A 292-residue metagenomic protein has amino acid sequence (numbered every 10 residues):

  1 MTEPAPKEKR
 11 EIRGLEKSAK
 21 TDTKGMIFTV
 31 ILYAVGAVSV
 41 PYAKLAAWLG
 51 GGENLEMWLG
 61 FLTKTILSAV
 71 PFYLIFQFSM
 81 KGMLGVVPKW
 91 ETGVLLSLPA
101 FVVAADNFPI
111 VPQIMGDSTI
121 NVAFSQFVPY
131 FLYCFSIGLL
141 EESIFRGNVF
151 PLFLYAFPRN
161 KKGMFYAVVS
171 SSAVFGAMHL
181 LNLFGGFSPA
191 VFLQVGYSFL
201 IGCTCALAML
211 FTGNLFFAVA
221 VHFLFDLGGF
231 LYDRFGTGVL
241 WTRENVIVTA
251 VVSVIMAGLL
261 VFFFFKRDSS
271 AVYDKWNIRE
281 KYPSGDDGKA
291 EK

Functional and structural regions predicted by a protein language model:
M1-K20: Short, Lys/Arg-rich, polar N-terminal cytosolic tail immediately upstream of the first transmembrane signal-anchor
L15-I31, G163: N-terminal membrane topogenic signal
K24-Q77, K89-A104, I120, F124 (+3 more regions): Alpha-helical transmembrane segments in multi-pass membrane proteins
Y33-Y42, F101-P109, S172-L181, F223-R234: Aromatic-anchored segments of alpha-helical transmembrane domains
V38, V191-V248: Functionally important transmembrane alpha-helices
W58, A69, F223-K292: C-terminal membrane module of polytopic membrane proteins
F76-G82, A105-S118: Transmembrane alpha-helix boundary signature
S143-S170, L207-N214: Membrane-interface helix/loop boundary segments of multi-pass membrane proteins
